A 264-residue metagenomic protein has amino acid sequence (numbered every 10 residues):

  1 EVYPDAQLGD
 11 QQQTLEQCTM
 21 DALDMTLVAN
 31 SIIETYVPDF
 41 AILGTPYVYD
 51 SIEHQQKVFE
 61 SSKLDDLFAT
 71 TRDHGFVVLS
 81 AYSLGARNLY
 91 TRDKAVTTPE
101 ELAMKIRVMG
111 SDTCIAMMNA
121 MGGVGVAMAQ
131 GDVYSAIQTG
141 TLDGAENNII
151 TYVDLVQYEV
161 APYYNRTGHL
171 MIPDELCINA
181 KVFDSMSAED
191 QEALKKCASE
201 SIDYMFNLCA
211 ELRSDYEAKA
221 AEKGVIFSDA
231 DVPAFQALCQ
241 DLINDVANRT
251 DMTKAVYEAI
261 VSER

Functional and structural regions predicted by a protein language model:
E1-H54, K63, T71-R264: N-terminal secretory/targeting leader peptides
F68: Conserved glycine-rich "GG(E/T)P / GGGxP" loop and the immediately following alpha-helix in the radical SAM core
